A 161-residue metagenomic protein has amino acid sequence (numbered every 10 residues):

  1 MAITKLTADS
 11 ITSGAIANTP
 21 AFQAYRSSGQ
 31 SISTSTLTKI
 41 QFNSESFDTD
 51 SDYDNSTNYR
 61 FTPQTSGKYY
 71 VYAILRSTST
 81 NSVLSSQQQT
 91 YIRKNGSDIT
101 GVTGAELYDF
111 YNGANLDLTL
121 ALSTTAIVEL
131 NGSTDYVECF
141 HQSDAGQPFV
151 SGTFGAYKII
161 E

Functional and structural regions predicted by a protein language model:
I3-L6, G14-E161: Extracellular jelly-roll beta-sandwich "head" domains, especially the C-terminal globular C1q domain
